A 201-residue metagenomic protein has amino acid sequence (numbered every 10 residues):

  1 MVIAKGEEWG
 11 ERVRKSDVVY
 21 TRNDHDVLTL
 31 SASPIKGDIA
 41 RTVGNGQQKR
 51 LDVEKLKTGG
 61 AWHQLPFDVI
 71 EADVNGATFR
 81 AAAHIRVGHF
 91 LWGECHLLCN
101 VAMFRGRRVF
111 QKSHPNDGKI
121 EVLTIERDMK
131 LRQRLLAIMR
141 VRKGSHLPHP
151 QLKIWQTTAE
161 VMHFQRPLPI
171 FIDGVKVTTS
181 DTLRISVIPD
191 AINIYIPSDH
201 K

Functional and structural regions predicted by a protein language model:
M1-M103, V109, N116, Q156: Catalytic core of DAGKc-family lipid kinases
F67-V69, K119, P167-P169: Exposed beta-strand and adjacent loop surfaces of beta-rich binding modules that mediate intermolecular recognition
D68-I70, V122, E160: Well-ordered beta-strand positions enriched in small/hydrophobic/aromatic, beta-favoring residues
L91-G144: Internal helical hairpin/lid segments
E126-K201: ATP/nucleoside-binding phosphotransfer catalytic cores, i.e., glycine-rich phosphate-binding loops
